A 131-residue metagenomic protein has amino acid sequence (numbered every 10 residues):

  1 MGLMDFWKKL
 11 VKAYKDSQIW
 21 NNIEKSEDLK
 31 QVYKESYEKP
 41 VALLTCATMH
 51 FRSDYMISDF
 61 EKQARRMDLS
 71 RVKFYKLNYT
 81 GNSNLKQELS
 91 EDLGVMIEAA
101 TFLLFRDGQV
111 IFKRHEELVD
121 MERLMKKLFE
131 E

Functional and structural regions predicted by a protein language model:
M1-V41, E122-E131: N-terminal leader/targeting and pre-domain segments
W20-K25, T45-F51, F60-E61, D68-K86: Thiol-based oxidoreductase modules, predominantly thioredoxin-like and allied folds used for disulfide exchange
L29, Q87-E91: Eukaryotic intrinsically disordered and solvent-exposed regulatory patches
V41-L43, F74, F102: Hydrophobic beta-strand anchors of alpha/beta hydrolase catalytic cores
F51-R52, N82-L85, I111-F112, D120-E122: Eukaryotic short linear interaction motifs
Y55-M56: Residues at alpha-helix caps and immediate loop-helix transition turns in enzyme cores, especially N- and C-cap
D59-Q63, D120-M121: Glycine-rich, phosphate-binding/catalytic loops in enzymes
V95-E131: Non-catalytic, surface beta->alpha helical segment in thiol-disulfide oxidoreductase systems
